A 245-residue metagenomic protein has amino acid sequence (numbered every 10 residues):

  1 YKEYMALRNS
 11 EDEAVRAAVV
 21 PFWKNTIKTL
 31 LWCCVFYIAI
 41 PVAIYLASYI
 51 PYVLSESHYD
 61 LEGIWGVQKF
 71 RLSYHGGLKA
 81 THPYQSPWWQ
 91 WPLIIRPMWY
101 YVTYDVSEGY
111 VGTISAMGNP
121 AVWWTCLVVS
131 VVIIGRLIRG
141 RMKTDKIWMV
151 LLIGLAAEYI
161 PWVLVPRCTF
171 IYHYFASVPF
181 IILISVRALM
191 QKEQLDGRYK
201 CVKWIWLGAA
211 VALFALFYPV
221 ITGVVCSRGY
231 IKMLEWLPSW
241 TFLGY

Functional and structural regions predicted by a protein language model:
Y1-F36, P41, I50-D60, Q191-Y245: Transmembrane helical bundles and short interhelical boundary loops of multi-pass, membrane-embedded
E13-F22, S57-V106, L234-Y245: Luminal/periplasmic active-site loops of membrane-embedded glycosylation enzymes
Y37-I38, A157, F175: Hydrophobic alpha-helical transmembrane segments of integral membrane proteins, especially lipid-exposed positions
P41, Y45, S130-I133, L155-W162 (+2 more regions): Helical transmembrane-bundle signal
Y104-E108, G112-T144: Hydrophobic, aromatic-rich transmembrane alpha-helices and their immediate juxtamembrane boundary segments
C126-V129, R141-V163: Transmembrane alpha-helix segments characteristic of polytopic inner-membrane glycan-assembly/cell-envelope
V163-F175, I221-V225: Membrane-interface catalytic loops of GT-C/OST-like multi-pass glycosylation enzymes that act
T169-M190: Hydrophobic/aromatic-rich transmembrane helices and adjacent perimembrane loops
